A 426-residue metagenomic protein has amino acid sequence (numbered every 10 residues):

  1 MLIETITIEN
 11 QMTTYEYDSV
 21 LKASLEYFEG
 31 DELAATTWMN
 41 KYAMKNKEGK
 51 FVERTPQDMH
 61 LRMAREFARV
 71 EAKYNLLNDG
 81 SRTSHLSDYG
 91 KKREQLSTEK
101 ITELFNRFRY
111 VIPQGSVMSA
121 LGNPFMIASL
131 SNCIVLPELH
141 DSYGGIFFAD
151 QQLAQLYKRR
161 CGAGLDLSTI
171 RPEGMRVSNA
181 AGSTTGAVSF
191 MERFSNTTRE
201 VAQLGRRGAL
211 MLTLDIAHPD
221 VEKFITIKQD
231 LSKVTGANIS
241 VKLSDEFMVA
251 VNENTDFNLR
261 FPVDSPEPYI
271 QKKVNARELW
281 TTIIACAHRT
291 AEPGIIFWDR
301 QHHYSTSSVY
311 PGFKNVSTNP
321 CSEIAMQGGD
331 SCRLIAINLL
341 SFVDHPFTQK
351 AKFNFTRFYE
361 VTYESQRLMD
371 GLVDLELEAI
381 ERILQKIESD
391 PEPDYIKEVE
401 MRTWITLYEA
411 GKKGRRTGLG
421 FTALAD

Functional and structural regions predicted by a protein language model:
M1-D426: Extended catalytic cores of very large enzyme megasubunits
